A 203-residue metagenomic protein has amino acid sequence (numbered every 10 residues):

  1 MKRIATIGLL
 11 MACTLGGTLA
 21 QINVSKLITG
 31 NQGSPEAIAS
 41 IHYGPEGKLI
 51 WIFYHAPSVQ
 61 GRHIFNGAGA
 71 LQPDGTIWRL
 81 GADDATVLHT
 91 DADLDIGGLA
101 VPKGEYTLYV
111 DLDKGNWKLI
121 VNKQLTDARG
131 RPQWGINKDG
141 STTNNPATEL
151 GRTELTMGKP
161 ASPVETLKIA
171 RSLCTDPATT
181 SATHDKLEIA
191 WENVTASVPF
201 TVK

Functional and structural regions predicted by a protein language model:
M1: Positively charged, glycine-rich low-complexity segments
I4-T14: Sec-dependent N-terminal signal peptides
L15-A20: Sec/Tat signal peptide C-region and signal peptidase I cleavage site
Q21-L71, L125-K203: Primarily secretory-pathway and cell-envelope proteins
A39-I41, T76, T86, A92 (+3 more regions): Residue-level detector of beta-strand structural context in well-folded domains
H63-A85: Aromatic- and Gly/Pro-rich amphipathic surface segment
R79-W134: Mid-length scaffold segments of soluble, non-membrane domains
